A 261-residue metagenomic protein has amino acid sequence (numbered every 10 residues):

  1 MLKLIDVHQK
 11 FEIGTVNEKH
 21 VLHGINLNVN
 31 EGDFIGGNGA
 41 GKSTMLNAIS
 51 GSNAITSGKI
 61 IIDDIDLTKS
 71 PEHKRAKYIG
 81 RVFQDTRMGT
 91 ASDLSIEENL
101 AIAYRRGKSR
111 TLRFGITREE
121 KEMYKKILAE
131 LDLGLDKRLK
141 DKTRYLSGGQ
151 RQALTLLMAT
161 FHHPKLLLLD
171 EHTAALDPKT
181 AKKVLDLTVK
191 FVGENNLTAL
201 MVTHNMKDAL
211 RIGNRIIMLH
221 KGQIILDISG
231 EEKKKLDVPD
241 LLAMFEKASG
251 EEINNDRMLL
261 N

Functional and structural regions predicted by a protein language model:
M1, K10-G24, E31, P71: A short, flexible loop at the N-terminus of ABC-type nucleotide-binding domains that lies
S50: Helix-to-loop junction immediately C-terminal to a conserved catalytic motif
G58-I65, L226-I228: Conserved ABC transporter NBD signature motif
D66-G80, D85-M88, R110-T111, T117 (+1 more regions): ABC ATPase NBD coupling module
L94-R106: Q-loop/switch helix immediately C-terminal to the Walker
F161-K165: A short, proline-enriched helix->beta-strand linker immediately N-terminal to the Walker B motif in ABC-type P-loop
T203-H204: H-loop/switch region of ABC-family ATPase nucleotide-binding domains
Q223-K247: Conserved beta-strand-loop-alpha-helix hinge in the C-terminal portion of ABC ATPase nucleotide-binding domains
